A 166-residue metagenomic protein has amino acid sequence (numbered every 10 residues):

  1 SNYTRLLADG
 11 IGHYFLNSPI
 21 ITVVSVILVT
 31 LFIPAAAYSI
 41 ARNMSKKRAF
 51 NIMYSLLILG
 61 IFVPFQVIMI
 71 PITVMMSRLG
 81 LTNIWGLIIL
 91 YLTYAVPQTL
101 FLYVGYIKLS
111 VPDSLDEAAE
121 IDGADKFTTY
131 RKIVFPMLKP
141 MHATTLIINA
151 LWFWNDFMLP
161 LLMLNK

Functional and structural regions predicted by a protein language model:
S1-K166: A structural signal for multi-pass alpha-helical bundles of membrane permease subunits that mediate small-molecule
